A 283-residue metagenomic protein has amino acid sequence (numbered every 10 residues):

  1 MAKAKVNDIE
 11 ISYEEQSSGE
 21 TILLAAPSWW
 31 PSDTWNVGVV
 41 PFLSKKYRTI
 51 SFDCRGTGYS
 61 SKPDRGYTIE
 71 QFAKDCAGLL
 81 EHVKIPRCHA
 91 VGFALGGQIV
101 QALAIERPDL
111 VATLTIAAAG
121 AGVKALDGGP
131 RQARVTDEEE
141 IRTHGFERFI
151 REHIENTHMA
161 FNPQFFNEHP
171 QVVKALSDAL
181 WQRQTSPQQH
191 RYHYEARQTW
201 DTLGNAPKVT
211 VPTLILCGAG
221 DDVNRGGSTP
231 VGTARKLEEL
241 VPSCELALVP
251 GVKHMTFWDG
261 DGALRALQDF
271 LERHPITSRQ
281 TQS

Functional and structural regions predicted by a protein language model:
V6-Y59: Conserved HGGG/HGGXW glycine-rich cap/lid loop of the alpha/beta-hydrolase fold
S51-V91: Active-site loop/oxyanion-hole signature of alpha/beta-hydrolase fold enzymes
G92-G96, V100: Gly/Ala-rich beta-loop-alpha elbow adjacent to hydrolase catalytic centers
I105, A112-H144: Flexible "cap/lid" loop of the alpha/beta hydrolase fold
R148-Q198, G204-N205: Conserved alpha/beta-hydrolase catalytic His-Asp/Glu region
V209, I215-C217: Short beta-strand/loop motif that positions the catalytic acidic residue of the alpha/beta-hydrolase fold
G220-T229: Acidic catalytic loop of the alpha/beta-hydrolase fold
V249-L264: Catalytic histidine-centered segment of alpha/beta-hydrolase-like enzymes
